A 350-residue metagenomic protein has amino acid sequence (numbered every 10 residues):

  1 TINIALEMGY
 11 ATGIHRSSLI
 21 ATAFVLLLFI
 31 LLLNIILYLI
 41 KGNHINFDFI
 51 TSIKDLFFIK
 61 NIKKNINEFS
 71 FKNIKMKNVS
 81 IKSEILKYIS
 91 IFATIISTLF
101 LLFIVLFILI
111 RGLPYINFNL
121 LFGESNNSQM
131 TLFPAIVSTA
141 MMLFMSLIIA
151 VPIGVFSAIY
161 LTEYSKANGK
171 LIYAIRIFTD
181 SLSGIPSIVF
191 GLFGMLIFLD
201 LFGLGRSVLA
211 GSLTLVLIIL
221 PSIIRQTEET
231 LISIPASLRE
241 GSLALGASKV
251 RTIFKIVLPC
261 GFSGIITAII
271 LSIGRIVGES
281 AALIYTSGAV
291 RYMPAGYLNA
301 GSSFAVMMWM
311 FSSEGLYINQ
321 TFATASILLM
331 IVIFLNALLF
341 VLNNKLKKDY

Functional and structural regions predicted by a protein language model:
T1-L27, L283-L329: Interhelical loop and adjacent transmembrane-helix boundary motif in polytopic membrane transport permeases
L6-R16, K72-F92, L106-S146, N168 (+1 more regions): Periplasmic/extracellular loop-to-transmembrane helix junction in inner-membrane transport proteins
F29, L33, V137, M141-I149 (+6 more regions): Hydrophobic alpha-helical transmembrane segments of multipass integral membrane proteins, especially permease/channel
L33-I45, S146-T179, L192, L339-K345: Transmembrane-helix boundary motif in ABC transporter permease subunits
I36-I96, L339-Y350: Transmembrane alpha-helical segments of polytopic membrane transport and secretion proteins
T179-V216: Generic hydrophobic transmembrane alpha-helix motif, especially the helices
P186, L245-G246, P259: Glycine/proline-centered hinge or cleavage motifs at structural transition points of membrane proteins
Q226-T227, P235, K249-Y285: Transmembrane alpha-helices
